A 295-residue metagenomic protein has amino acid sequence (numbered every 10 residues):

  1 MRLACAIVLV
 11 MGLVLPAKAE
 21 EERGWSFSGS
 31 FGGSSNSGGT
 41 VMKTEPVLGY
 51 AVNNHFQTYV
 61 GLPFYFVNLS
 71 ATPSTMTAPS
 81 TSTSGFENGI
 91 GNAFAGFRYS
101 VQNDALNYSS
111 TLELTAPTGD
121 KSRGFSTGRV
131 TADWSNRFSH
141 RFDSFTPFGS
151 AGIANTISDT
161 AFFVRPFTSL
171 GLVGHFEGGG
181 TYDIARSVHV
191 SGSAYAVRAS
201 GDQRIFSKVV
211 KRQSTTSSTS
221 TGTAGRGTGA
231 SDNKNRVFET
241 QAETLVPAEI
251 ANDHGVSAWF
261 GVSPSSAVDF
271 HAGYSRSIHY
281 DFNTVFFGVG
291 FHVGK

Functional and structural regions predicted by a protein language model:
K18-V52, Q57-Y59, Y65: Short glycine/proline- and aromatic-enriched beta-strand/turn motifs that initiate or cap beta-hairpins
F31-S37, L62-N68, V101, L114-D120 (+5 more regions): Transmembrane beta-strands of outer-membrane beta-barrel pores
G32-S34, A78-S84, G119-G124, A161-F167 (+2 more regions): Extracellular loop and loop/strand-boundary signature of outer-membrane beta-barrel proteins
G38-E45, S70-T77, S110, D120-G128 (+4 more regions): Outer-membrane beta-barrel translocator domains and adjoining extracellular loop/strand segments of Gram-negative
T40-T44, N88-A93, S126-A132, P166-F176 (+2 more regions): Residues that define the transmembrane beta-barrel architecture of outer-membrane proteins
P46-Y50, V60, A95-Y99, L112 (+6 more regions): Residues on the lipid-exposed face of transmembrane beta-strands in outer-membrane beta-barrel proteins
H55-V60, D104-Y108, S144-G149, R186-V190 (+2 more regions): Repeated loop/turn-to-beta-strand initiation elements of outer-membrane beta-barrel proteins
A71-T83, H175, G179-K295: Outer membrane beta-barrel transmembrane domains
